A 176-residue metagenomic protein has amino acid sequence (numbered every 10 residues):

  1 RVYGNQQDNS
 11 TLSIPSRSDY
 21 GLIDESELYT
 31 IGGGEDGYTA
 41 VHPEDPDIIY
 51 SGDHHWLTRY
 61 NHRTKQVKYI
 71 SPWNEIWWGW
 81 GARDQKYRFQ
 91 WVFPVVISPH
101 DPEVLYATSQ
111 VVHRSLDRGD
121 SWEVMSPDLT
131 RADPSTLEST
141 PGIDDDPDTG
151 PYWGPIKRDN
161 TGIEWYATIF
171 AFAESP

Functional and structural regions predicted by a protein language model:
R1-P176: Beta-propeller blade termini and top-face loops
